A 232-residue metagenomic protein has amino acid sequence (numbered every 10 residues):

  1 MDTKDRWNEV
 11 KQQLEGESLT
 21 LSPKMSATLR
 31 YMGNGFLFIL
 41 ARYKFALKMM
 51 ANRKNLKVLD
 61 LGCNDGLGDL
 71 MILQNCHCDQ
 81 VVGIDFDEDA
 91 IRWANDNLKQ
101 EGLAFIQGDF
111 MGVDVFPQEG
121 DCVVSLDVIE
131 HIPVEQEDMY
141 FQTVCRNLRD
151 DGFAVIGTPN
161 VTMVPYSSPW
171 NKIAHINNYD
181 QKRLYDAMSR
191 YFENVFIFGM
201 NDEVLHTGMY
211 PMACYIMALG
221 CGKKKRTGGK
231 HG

Functional and structural regions predicted by a protein language model:
M1-C122, E135-Q142, H175-R183, F198-L205 (+1 more regions): Conserved N-terminal segment of class I S-adenosyl-L-methionine
I72, M188-S189: Hydrophobic C-terminal alpha-helix "anchor/cap" residues
G112, E130, M163: Active-site micro-motifs of SAM-dependent methyltransferase domains
C122-V128: A short beta-strand submotif of the Rossmann-like class I SAM-dependent methyltransferase core that lines
P133, L148-D150: Helix-to-beta-strand junctions that scaffold the AdoMet/dcAdoMet cofactor pocket in Class I SAM-dependent enzymes
I156-N177: Short, glycine-/aromatic-enriched active-site segment of Class I SAM-dependent methyltransferases
F192: Short glycine-rich hinge loops at helix-strand junctions in the catalytic core of two-component histidine kinases
